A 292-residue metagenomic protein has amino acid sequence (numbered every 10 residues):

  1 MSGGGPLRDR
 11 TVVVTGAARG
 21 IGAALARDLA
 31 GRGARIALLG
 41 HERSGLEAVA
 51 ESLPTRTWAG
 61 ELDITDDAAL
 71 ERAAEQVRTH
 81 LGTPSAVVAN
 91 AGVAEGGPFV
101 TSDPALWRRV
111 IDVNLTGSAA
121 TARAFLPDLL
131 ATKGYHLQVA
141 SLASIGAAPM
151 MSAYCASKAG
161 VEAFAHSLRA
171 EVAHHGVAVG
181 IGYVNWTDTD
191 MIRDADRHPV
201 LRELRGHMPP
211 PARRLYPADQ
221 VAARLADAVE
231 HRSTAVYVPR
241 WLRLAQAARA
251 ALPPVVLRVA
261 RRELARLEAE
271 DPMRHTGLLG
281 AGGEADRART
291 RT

Functional and structural regions predicted by a protein language model:
A18-R19: Conserved glycine-rich cofactor-binding loop
R32-A48: Conserved glycine-rich Rossmann-like NAD(P)H-binding loop of the short-chain dehydrogenase/reductase
L62-R72, P104: The beta1-alpha1 cofactor-binding region of Rossmann-like NAD(H)/NADP(H)-dependent oxidoreductases
P98-F99, D103-I111: Substrate-binding pocket helix/loop in short-chain dehydrogenase/reductase
A122, S157: Active-site helix of classical SDR
S141: Residue(s) in the substrate-gating loop at a strand-loop-helix junction that position the organic substrate next
H174-L242: SDR active-site lid
